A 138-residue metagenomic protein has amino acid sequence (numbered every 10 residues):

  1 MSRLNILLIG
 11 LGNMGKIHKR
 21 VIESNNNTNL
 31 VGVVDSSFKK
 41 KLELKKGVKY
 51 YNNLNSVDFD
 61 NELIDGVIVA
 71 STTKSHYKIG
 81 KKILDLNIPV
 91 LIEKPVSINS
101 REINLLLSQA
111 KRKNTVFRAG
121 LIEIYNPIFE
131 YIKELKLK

Functional and structural regions predicted by a protein language model:
M1-G47: N-terminal Rossmann-like dinucleotide-binding module
L7-I9, L91, R118: Conserved hydrophobic packing residues within short motifs/helices of P-loop NTPase cores of ABC-family ATPases
H18, K49-Q109: Beta-loop-alpha module in the N-terminal Rossmann-like domain of NAD(P)-dependent dehydrogenases, especially those
I22-E23, V57, K136: Hydrophobic C-terminal alpha-helix "anchor/cap" residues
T28, D65, I88, T115-V116: Short, well-ordered coil/turn segments that N-cap beta-strands
S97-K138: A contiguous active-site-proximal alpha/beta segment in oxidoreductase catalytic domains
